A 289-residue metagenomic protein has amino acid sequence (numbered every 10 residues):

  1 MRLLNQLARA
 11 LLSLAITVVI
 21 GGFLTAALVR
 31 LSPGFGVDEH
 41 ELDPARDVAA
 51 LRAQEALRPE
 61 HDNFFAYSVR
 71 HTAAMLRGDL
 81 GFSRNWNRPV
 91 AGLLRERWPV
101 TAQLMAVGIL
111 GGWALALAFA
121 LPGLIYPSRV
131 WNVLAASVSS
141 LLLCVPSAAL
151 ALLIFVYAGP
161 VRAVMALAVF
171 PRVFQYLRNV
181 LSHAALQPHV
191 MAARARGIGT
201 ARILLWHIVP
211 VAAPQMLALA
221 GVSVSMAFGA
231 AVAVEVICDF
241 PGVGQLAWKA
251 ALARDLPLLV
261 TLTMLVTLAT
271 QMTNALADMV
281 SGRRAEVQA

Functional and structural regions predicted by a protein language model:
R2-S13, Q103, A118-F155: Cytoplasmic-entry segments and transmembrane alpha-helices of multi-pass inner-membrane transporters
L11-G21, A201-A230, V234: Transmembrane alpha-helices
T17-V69: Hydrophobic alpha-helical transmembrane segments of membrane transport/permease proteins and related membrane-embedded
G21, G108-L117, V243-S281: Hydrophobic alpha-helical transmembrane segments of polytopic membrane proteins
G22-D38, L219-W248, T263-T267, D278: Non-cytoplasmic
E60-L117: An internal, D/E-rich "acidic patch" concept
G111, A135-R172, L256: Generic hydrophobic transmembrane alpha-helix motif, especially the helices
A158-R194, G199: Membrane-cytosol interface at the C-terminal ends of specific transmembrane alpha-helices in multi-pass membrane
